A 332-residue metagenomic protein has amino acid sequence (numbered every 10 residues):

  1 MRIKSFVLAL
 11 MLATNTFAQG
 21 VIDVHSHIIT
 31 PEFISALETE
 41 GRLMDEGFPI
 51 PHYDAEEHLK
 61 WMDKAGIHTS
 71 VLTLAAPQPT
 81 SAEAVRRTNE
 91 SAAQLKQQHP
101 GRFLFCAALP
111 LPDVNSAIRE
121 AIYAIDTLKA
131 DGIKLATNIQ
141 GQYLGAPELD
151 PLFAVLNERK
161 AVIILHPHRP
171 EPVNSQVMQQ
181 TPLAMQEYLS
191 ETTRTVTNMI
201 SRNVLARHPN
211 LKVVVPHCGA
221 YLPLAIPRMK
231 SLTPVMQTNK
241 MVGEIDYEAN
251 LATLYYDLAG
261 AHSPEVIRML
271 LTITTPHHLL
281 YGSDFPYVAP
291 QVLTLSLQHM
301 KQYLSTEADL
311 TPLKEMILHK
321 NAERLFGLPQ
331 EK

Functional and structural regions predicted by a protein language model:
M1-A9: Sec-dependent signal peptide recognition, specifically the positively charged N-region followed immediately by
I3, Q19-V24, I28-T69, R119-Y123 (+5 more regions): Mid-to-C-terminal alpha-helical segments outside catalytic/metal-binding sites
I22-S26, S70-L72, L104-A107, I133-L135 (+4 more regions): Hydrophobic faces of well-ordered beta-strands that scaffold small-molecule active sites in alpha/beta enzyme cores
T30-Y53, E171-T192, M229-T253, H299-M300: Active-site gating loops and adjacent loop-to-helix segments of metal-dependent hydrolytic enzymes
F33-I34, E83-A84, V173-Q179, G219-P234 (+2 more regions): Histidine/acidic-residue-rich catalytic or RNA/ligand-binding cores of hydrolases and nuclease-related proteins
H68-N198: Active-site gating/metal-coordination segments in enzymes
I200-N203, P209-A249: Aromatic-lined glycan-binding groove of carbohydrate-active enzymes
